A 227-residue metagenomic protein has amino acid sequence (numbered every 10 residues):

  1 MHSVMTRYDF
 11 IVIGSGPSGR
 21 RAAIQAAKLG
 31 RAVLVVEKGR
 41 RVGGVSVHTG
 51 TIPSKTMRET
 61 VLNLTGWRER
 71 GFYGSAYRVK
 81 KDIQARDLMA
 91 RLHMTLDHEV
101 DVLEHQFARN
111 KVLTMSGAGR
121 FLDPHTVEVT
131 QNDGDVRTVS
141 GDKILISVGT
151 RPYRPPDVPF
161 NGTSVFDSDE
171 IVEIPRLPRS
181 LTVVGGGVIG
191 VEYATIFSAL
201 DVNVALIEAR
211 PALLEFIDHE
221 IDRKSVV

Functional and structural regions predicted by a protein language model:
H2-Y8, Q25-R31, E37-L177, R210-L214 (+1 more regions): Glycine-rich flavin
V4-G16, L177-G187: Beta1/beta-strand and adjacent pyrophosphate-binding region of the FAD-binding site in flavoprotein oxidoreductases
D9-V35, G190-A199: N-terminal Rossmann-like FAD-binding beta1-loop-alpha1 element of flavoenzymes
I11-I13, L34-V36, I146, T182 (+1 more regions): Conserved hydrophobic packing residues within short motifs/helices of P-loop NTPase cores of ABC-family ATPases
G14, M94-T95, G185, I217: Residues that cap or flank secondary-structure elements
G16-R21, V45-S46, I52, R151 (+1 more regions): Gly/Ser/Thr-rich beta-alpha loop segments that engage phosphate groups in nucleotides
P175-A212, F216-I217: Rossmann-like NAD(P)H-binding beta-loop-alpha module
K224-V227: Conserved small/polar residues in nucleotide/adenosyl-binding loops
